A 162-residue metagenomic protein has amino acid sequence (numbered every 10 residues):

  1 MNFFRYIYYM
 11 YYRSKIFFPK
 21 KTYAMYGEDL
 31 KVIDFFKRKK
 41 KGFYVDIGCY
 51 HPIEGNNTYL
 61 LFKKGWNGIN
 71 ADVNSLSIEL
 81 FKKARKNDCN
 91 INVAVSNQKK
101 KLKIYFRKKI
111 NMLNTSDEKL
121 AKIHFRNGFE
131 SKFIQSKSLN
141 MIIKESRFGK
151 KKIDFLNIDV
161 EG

Functional and structural regions predicted by a protein language model:
M1-G162: Phosphate/nucleotide-binding beta-alpha loop and adjacent structural elements of enzyme active sites
